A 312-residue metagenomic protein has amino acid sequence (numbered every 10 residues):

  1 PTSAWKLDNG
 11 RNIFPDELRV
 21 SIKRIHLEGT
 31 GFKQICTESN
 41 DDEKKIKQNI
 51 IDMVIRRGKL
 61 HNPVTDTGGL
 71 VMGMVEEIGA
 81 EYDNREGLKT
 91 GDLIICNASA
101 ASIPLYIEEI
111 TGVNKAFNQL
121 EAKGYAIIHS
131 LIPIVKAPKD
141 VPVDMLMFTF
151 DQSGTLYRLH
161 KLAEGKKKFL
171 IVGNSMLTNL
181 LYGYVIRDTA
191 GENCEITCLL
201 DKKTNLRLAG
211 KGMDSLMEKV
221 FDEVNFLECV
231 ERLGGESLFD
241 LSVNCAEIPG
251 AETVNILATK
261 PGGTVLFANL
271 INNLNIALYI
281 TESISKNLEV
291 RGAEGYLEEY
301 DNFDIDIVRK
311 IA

Functional and structural regions predicted by a protein language model:
R11-H26, T37-A101: Glycine-rich beta-strand-centered segment in the early N-terminal region that forms part of a ligand/cofactor-binding
G69-M72, E81, I94-K168: NAD(P)H dinucleotide-binding glycine-rich loop of Rossmann-like/cofactor-binding domains, especially the beta1-alpha1
I95, D240-V243: N-terminal Rossmann-like NAD(P) cofactor-binding module of classical short-chain dehydrogenase/reductase
P138-D222: Mid-domain Rossmann-like dinucleotide-binding core that forms the NAD(H)/NADP(H) cofactor-binding site
L159-G165, G234-E236, L257: Glycine-rich helix-loop-beta junction characteristic of Rossmann-like nucleotide cofactor-binding loops
V224-S237: Short amphipathic alpha-helix with an adjacent loop that forms part of the alpha/beta core around
A258-I276, V290: ADP-ribose/adenylate-binding Rossmann-like module
N273-A312: C-terminal substrate-binding/catalytic core of Rossmann-like NAD(P)-dependent dehydrogenases/reductases
